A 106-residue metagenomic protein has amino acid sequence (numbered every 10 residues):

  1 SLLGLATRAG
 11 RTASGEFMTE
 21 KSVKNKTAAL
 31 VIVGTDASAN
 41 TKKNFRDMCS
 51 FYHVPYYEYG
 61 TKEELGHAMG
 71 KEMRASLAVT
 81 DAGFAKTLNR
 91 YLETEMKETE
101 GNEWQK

Functional and structural regions predicted by a protein language model:
S1-V33: N-terminal first-folded block
G4, K24, S50, G70 (+1 more regions): Signal for well-folded cores of large energy- and translation-related assemblies
F17, D36-A37, T61-E64, A82: Short, ordered loop/turn segments at secondary-structure junctions
K21, A39, K43, H67 (+1 more regions): Alpha-helical elements of the RecA-like P-loop NTPase motor core of helicases
K24, A28-R46, P55: N-terminal positively charged helical leader segments and presequences
V33-G34, Y57, S76, T80: Small/polar loops that bind or transfer phosphate-bearing groups
F45-R74: Mid-chain, well-packed structural core segment of small domains
G66-Q105: C-terminal structural segments of small proteins and small subunits
